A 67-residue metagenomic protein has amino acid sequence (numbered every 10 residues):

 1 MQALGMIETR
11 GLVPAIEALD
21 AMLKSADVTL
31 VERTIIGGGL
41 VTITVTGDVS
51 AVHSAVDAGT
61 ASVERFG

Functional and structural regions predicted by a protein language model:
M1-G67: Terminal helix-to-tail segments of small alpha-helical proteins
